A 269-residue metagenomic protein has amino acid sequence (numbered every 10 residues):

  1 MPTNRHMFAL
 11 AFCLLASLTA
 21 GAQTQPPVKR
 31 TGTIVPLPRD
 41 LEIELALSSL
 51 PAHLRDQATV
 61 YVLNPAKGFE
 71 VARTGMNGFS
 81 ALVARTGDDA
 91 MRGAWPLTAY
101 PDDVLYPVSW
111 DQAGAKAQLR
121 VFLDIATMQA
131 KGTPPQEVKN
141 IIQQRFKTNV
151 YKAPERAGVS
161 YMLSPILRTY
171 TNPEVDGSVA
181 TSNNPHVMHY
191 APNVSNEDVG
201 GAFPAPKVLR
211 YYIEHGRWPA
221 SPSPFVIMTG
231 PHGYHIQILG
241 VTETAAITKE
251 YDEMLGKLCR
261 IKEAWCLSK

Functional and structural regions predicted by a protein language model:
M1-A9: Bacterial N-terminal signal peptides that target proteins for export
A9-S17: Bacterial N-terminal signal peptides
L18-A22: Sec/Tat signal peptide C-region and signal peptidase I cleavage site
T24-K269: Primary mode marks residue(s) on the alpha4-beta5-alpha5 output face of response regulator receiver
